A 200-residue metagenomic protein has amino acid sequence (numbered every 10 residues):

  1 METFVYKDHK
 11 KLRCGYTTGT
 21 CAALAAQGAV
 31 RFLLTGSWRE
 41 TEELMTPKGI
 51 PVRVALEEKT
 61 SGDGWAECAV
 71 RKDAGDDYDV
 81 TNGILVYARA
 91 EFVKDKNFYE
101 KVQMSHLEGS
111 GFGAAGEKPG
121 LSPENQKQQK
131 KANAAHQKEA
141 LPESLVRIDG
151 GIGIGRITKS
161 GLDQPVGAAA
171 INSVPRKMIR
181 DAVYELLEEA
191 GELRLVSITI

Functional and structural regions predicted by a protein language model:
M1-V102, H106, A140-I200: Generic N-terminal targeting/processing segments that precede catalytic cores or assembly contacts
K101-E143: Intrinsic disorder/low-complexity segments
